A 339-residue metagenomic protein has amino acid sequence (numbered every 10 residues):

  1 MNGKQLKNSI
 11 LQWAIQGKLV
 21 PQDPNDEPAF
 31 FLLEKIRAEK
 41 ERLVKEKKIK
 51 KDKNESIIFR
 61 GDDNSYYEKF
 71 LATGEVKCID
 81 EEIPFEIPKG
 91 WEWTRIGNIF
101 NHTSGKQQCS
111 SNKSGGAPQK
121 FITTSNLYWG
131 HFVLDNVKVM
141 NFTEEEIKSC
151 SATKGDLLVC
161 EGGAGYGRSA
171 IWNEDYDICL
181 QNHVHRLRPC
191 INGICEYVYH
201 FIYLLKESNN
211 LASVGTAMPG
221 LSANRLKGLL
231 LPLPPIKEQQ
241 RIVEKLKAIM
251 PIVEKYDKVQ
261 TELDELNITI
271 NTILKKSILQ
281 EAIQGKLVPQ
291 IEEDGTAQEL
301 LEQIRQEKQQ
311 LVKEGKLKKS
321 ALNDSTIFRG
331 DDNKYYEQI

Functional and structural regions predicted by a protein language model:
M1-P24, F30, I58-F59, M250-E293 (+1 more regions): Short amphipathic coiled-coil heptad-repeat segments
K4, I15, E92, I194 (+2 more regions): Amphipathic alpha-helical segments
S9, K18, K77-K106, I236 (+8 more regions): Non-catalytic DNA-recognition/assembly elements of restriction-modification systems
R42-K53, I79, E92-G130, E146-I147 (+5 more regions): Low-complexity, Lys/Gly-biased intrinsically disordered segments
R95-T103, K113-G116, L127-D135, K148 (+3 more regions): Basic, amphipathic alpha-helical recognition segments used for DNA target recognition
K138-I147: Short alpha-helix capping/helix-loop boundary micro-motifs
V159-C160: A generic structural signal for residues embedded in beta-strands
G165-W172: Short, Lys/Arg- and Gly-enriched loop/turn segments at beta-strand edges
